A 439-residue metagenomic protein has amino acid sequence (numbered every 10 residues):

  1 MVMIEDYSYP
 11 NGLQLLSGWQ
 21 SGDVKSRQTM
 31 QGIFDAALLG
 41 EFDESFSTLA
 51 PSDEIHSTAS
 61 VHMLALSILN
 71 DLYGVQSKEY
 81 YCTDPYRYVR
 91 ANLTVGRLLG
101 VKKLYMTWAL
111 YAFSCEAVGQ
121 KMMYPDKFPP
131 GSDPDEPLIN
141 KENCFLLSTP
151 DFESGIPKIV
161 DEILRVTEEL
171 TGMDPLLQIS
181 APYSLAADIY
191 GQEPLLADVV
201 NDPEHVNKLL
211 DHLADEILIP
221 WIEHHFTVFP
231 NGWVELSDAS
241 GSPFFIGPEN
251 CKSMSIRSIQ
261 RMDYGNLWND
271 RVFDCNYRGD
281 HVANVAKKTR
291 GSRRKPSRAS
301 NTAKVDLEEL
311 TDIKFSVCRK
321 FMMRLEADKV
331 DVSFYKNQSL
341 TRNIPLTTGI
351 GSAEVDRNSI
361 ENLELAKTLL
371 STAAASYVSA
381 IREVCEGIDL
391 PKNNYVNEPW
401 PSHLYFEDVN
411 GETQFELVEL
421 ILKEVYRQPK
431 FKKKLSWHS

Functional and structural regions predicted by a protein language model:
V2-C82, Y88-A91, K102-M106, K127-F128 (+1 more regions): Active-site loop segments of alpha/beta catalytic cores
V89-K121: Membrane helical hairpin/interfacial module
L110-T149: A contiguous, low-structure linker/loop signature
